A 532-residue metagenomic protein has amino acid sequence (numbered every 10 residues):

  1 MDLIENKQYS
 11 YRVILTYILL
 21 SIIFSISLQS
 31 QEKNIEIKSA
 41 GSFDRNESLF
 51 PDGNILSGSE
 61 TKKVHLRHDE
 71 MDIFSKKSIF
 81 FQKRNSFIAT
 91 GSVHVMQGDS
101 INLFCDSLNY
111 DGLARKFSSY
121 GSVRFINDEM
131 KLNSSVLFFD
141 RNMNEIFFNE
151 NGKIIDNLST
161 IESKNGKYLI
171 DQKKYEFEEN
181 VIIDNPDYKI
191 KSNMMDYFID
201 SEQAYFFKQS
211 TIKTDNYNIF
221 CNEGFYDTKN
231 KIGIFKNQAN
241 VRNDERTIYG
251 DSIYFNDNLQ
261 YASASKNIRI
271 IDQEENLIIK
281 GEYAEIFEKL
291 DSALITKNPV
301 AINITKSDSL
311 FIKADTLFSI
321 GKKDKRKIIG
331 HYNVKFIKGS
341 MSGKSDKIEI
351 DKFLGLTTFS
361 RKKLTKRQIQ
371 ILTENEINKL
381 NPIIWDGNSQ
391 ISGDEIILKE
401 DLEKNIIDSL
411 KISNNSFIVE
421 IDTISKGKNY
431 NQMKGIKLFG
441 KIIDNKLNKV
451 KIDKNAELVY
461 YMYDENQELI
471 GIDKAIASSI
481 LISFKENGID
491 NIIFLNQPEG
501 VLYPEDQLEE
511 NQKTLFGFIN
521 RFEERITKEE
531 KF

Functional and structural regions predicted by a protein language model:
M1-Y11: N-terminal secretory signal peptides that target proteins for export/translocation
K7, L28-S30: Intrinsically disordered, low-complexity regions enriched in polar/acidic and amide residues
Y9, F24, S48-P51: Extended rod-forming repeat segments used as scaffolds/tethers
I14-S25: Bacterial N-terminal signal peptides
S30-F532: N-terminal amphipathic/hydrophobic interface segments
